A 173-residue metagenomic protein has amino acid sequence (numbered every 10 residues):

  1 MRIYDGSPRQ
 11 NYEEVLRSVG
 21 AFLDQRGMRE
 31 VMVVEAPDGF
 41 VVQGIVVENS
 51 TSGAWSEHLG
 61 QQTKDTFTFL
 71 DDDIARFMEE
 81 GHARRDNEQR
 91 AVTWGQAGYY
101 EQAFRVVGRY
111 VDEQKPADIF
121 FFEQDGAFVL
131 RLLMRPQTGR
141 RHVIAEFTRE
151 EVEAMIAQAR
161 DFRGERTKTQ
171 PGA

Functional and structural regions predicted by a protein language model:
M1-E30, D71-I74, E79-Q114, A157 (+1 more regions): Negatively charged, low-complexity tracts enriched in Asp/Glu with abundant Ser/Thr
S18-T51, F104-P136: Amphipathic, interaction-prone secondary-structure segments
I45-E88, F128-T169: Intrinsically disordered, low-complexity regulatory segments enriched in Ser/Thr/Pro and charged residues
